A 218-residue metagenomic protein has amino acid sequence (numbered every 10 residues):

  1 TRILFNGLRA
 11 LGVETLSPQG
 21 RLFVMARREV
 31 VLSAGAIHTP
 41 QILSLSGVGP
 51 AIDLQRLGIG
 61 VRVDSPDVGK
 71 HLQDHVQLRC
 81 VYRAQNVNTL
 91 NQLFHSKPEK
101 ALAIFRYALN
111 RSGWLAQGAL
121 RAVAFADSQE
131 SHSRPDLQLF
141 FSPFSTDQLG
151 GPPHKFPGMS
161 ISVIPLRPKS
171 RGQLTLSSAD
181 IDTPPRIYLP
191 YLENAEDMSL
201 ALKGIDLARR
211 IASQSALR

Functional and structural regions predicted by a protein language model:
T1-L11, P18: A conserved short coil-to-beta-strand element within the FAD-binding core of flavoproteins
R9, G20-L22, S133, S170 (+1 more regions): Short acidic/polar mixed-charge low-complexity motifs
Q19-E29, S33-A34: Core beta-strand elements of the Rossmann-like FAD/NAD(P) dinucleotide-binding domain in flavoenzyme oxidoreductases
L32-L57: Flavin (primarily FAD) binding-site architecture
P40-L43, A51, R79, L202-R209: Non-transmembrane alpha-helical segments in soluble domains of secreted/periplasmic/extracellular proteins
P50-K155, R210, S215-L217: Mid-to-C-terminal "cap/lid" subdomains and adjacent gly/pro-rich loops that border and regulate access to redox
V123-Q129, L137, S142-D147, F156-R218: C-terminal segments that line or cap access tunnels to active or ligand-binding sites in enzymes and enzyme-associated
